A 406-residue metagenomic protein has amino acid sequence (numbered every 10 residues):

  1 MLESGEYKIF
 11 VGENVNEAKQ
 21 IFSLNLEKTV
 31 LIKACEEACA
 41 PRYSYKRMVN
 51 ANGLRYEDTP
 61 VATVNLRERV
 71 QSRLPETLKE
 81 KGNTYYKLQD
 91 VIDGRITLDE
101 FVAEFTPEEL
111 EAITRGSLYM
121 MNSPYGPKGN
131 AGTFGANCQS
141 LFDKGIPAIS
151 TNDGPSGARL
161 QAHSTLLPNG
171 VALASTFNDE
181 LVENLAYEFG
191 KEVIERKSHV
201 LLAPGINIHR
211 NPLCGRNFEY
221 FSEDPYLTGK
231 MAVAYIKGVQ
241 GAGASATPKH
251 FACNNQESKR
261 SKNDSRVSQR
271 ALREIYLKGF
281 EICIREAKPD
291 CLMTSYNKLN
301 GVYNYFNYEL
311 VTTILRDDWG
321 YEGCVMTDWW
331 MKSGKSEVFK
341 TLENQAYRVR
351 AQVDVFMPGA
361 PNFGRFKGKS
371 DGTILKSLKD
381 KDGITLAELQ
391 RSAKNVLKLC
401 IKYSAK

Functional and structural regions predicted by a protein language model:
M1-E17, I32-K406: Glycoside hydrolase catalytic-domain context in secreted enzymes
Q20-L24: Edge beta-strands of extracellular beta-sandwich domains
L26-K28: Interdomain boundary/hinge segments at the C-termini of tandem beta-sandwich modules
